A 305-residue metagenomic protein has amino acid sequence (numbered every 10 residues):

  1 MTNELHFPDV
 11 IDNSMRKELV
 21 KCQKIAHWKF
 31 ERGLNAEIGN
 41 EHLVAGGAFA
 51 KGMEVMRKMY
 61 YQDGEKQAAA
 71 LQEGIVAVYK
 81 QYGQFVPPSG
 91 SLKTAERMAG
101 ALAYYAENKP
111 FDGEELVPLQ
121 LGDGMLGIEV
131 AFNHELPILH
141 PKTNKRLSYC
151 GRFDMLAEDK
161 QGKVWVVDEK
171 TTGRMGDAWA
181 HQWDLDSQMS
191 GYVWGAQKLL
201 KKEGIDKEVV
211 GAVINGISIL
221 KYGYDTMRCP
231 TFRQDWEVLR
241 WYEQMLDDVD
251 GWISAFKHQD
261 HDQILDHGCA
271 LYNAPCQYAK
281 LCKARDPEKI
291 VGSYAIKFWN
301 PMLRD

Functional and structural regions predicted by a protein language model:
M1-D305: RecB-family 4Fe-4S metal-dependent nuclease core
